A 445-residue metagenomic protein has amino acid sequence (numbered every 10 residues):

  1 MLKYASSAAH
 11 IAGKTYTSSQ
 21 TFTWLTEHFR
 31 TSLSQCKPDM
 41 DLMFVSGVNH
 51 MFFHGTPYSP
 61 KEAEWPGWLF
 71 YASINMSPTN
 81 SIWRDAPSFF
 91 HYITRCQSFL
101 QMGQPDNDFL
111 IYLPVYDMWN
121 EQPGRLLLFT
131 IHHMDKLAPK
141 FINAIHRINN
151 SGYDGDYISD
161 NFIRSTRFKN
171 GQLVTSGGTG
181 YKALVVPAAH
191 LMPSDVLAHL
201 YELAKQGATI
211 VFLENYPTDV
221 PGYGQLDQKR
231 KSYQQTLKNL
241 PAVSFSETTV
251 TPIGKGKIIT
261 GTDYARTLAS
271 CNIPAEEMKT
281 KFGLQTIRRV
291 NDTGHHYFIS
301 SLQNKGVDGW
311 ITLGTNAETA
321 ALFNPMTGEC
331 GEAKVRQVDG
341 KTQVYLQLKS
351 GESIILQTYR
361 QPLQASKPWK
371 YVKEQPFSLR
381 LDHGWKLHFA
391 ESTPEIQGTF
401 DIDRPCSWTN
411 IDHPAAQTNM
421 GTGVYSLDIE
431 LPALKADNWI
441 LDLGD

Functional and structural regions predicted by a protein language model:
M1-T422, E430-D437: Carbohydrate-binding surfaces of carbohydrate-active enzymes
D442-D445: Membrane-proximal, cysteine-centered motifs at transmembrane boundaries in secretory-pathway and membrane proteins
